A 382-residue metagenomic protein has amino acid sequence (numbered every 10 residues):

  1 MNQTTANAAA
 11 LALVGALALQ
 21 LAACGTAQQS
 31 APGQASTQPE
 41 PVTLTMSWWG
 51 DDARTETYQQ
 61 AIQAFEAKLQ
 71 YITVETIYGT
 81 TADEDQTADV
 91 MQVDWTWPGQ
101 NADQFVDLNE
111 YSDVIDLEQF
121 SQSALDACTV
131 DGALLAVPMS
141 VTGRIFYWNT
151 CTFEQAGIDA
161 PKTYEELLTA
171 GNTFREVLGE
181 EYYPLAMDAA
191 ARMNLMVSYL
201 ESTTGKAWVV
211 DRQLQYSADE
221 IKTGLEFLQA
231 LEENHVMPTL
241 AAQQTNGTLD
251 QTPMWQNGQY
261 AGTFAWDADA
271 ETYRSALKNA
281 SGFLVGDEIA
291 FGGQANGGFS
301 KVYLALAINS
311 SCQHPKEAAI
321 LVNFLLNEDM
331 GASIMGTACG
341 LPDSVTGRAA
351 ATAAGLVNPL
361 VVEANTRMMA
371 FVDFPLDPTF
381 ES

Functional and structural regions predicted by a protein language model:
T4, A10-G99, A160, S333: Conserved N-terminal structural module of periplasmic/extracytoplasmic solute-binding proteins
Q63, A67, Q155, E233-V236 (+1 more regions): Extracytoplasmic/periplasmic substrate-recognition and gating elements
Q63-F120, E154-K162, T252-G262, D343: Extracytoplasmic "Venus flytrap"/periplasmic binding protein-like
D94-G143, V285-G286, N358-P359: Hinge/lid segment of periplasmic solute-binding proteins
N101-D103, A124-A160, D188-V210, S300-N309 (+2 more regions): Periplasmic solute-binding protein
N109-F120, Y183-A189, T204-L225, S275-G298 (+1 more regions): Short, solvent-exposed loop/beta-turn-alpha elements that line the ligand-binding surface or hinge of extracytoplasmic
Q213-Q243: Glycine-centered hinge/linker elements that transmit conformational signals in sensory and ligand-binding systems
P359-S382: C-terminal capping/gating helix-and-loop segments adjacent to ligand/active sites or protein-protein/ligand interfaces
